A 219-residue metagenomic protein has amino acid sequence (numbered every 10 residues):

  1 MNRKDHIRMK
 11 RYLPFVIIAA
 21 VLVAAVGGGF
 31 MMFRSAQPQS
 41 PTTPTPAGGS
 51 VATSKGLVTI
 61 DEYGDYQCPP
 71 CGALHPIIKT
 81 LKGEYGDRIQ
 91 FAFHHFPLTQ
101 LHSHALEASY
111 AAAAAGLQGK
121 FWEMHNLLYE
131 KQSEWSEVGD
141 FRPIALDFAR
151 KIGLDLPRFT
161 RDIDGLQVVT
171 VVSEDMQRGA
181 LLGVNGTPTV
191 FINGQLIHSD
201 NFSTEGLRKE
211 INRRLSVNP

Functional and structural regions predicted by a protein language model:
N2-M32, D65, K79-T80, L146-P219: C-terminal cap of thioredoxin/glutaredoxin-like
M31-T42: Aromatic-capped interface at the extracytoplasmic side of an N-terminal signal-anchor transmembrane helix
S40-G48, V169-S173: Short gly/ser/thr-rich secondary-structure transition/capping motifs
T43-V58, G83: A short beta-strand-turn-helix
T45-G49, I77-I78, M176-Q177: A generic local structural motif
V51-A52, W135, I197: Short clusters of hydrophobic/aromatic residues that line enzyme substrate/ligand-binding pockets
D61-Q67, G72-R150, D155, A180-N185 (+2 more regions): Structural alpha/beta surface segment adjacent to cysteine/selenocysteine redox centers across thiol/disulfide enzymes
